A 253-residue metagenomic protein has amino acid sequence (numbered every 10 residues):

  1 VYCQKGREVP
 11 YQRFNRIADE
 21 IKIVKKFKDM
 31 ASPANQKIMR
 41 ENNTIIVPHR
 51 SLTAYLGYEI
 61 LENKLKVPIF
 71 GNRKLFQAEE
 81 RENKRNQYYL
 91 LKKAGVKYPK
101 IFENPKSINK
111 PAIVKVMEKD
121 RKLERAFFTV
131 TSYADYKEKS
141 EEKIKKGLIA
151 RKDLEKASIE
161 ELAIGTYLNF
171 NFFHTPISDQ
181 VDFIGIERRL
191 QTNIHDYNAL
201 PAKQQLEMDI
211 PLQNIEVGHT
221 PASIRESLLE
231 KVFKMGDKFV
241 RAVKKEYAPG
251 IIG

Functional and structural regions predicted by a protein language model:
V1-I69: ATP-binding N-terminal substructure of ATP-dependent carboxylate-amine bond-forming enzymes
C3-E8, R73-A78, E82: Short beta-alpha junction loops
I69, Y98, Y247-P249: Residue-level detector of short coil/turn "hinge" positions at structural boundaries
Q77-G165, F173-F183, P221-K234, K238: Active-site nucleotide/adenylate-binding loops and adjacent lid/helix of ATP-dependent enzymes
I159-E160, N171, K245-G253: A short glycine-rich, hydrophobically flanked beta-strand micro-motif that places a catalytic Asp/Glu for divalent metal
G165-Y167, T192-N193: Short acidic/glycine-enriched loop/turn segments that link adjacent beta-strands
F172-K244: ATP-dependent carboxylate/phosphate-activation module, predominantly the ATP-grasp catalytic core and closely related
